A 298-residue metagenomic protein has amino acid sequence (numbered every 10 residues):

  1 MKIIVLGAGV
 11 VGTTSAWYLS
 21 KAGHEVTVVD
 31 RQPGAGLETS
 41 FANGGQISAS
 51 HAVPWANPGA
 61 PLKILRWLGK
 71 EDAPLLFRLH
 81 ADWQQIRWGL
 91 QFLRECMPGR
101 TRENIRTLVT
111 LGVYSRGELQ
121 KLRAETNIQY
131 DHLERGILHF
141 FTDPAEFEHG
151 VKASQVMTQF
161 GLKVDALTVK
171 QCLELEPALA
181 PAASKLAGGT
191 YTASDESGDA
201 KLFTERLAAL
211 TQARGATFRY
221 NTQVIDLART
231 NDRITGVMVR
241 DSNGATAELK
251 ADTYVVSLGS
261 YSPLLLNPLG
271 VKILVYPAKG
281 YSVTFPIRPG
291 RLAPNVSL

Functional and structural regions predicted by a protein language model:
K2-V28: N-terminal Rossmann-like FAD-binding beta1-loop-alpha1 element of flavoenzymes
G7-G9, R31, G36, L258: Glycine-rich Rossmann-fold phosphate-binding loop(s) that bind the pyrophosphate of adenine dinucleotide cofactors
K21-F41: Glycine-rich FAD pyrophosphate-binding loop
H24, L162, A216, V271: Short phosphate-binding/catalytic loops that engage adenosine nucleotides
G45-A81, T204, L210-R214, D226-L298: Flavin-dependent oxidoreductases
I86-L210: Rossmann-like flavin
L167-E176, E196, T217-T235: A conserved short coil-to-beta-strand element within the FAD-binding core of flavoproteins
